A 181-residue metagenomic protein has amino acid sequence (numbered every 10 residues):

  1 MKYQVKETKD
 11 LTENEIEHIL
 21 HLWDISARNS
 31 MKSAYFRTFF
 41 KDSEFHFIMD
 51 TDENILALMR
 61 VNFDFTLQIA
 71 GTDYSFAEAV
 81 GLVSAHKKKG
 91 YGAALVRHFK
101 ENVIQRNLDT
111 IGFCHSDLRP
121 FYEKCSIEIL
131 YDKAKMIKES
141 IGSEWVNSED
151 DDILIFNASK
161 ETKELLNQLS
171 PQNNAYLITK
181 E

Functional and structural regions predicted by a protein language model:
M1-Y3: Extreme N-terminal starter segment of soluble prokaryotic enzymes
T8, F113-E181: Terminal substrate-recognition subdomain of acyl/acetyltransferases
T8-V83: A conserved beta-strand-loop-helix scaffold within acyl/acetyltransferase catalytic domains
D50-E53, A85-H86, N157-T162: Short loop segments at secondary-structure junctions
N62, L95-F99, K133-S140: Short acidic (Asp/Glu) patches
A79, K88-E101: Conserved acetyl-CoA-binding loop-helix of GNAT-fold acetyltransferases
E101-H115: Conserved GNAT acetyl-CoA-binding A-motif
